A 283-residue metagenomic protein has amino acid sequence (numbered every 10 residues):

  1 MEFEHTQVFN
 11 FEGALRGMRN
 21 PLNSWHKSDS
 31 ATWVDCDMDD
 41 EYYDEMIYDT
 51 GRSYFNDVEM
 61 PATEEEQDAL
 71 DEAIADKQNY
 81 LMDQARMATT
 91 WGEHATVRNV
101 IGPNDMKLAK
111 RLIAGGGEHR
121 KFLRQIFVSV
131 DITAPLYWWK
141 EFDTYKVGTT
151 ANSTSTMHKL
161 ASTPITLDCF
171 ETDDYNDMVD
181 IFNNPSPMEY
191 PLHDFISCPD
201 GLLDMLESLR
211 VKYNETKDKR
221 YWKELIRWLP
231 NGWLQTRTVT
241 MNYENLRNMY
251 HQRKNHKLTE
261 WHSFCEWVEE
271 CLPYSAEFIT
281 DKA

Functional and structural regions predicted by a protein language model:
M1-A283: Family-specific signature for flavin-dependent thymidylate synthase
